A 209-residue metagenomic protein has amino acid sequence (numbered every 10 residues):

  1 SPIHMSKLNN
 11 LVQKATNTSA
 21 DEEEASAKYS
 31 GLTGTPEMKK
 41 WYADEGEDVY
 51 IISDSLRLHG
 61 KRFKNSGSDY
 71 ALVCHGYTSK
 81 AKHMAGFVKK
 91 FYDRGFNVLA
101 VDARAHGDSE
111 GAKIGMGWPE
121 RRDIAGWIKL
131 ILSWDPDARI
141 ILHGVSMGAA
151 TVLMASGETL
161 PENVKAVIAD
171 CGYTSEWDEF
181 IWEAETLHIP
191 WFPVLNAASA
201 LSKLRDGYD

Functional and structural regions predicted by a protein language model:
S1-I52: An N-terminal hydrophobic leader/cap segment in hydrolases
S53-F63: A short loop-to-beta-strand scaffold at the N-terminal edge of the catalytic core in hydrolase folds
S68-G76: Short beta-strand element of the alpha/beta-hydrolase
V88-E110: Conserved alpha/beta-hydrolase
H106-D135, R139: Catalytic nucleophile-loop/oxyanion-hole region of alpha/beta-hydrolase and closely related hydrolase-like folds
L142-G144, D170: Short beta-strand immediately N-terminal to the catalytic nucleophile in serine-hydrolase-like folds
G144-G148, V152: Gly/Ala-rich beta-loop-alpha elbow adjacent to hydrolase catalytic centers
M154-D209: Hydrolase active-site cap/lid region
